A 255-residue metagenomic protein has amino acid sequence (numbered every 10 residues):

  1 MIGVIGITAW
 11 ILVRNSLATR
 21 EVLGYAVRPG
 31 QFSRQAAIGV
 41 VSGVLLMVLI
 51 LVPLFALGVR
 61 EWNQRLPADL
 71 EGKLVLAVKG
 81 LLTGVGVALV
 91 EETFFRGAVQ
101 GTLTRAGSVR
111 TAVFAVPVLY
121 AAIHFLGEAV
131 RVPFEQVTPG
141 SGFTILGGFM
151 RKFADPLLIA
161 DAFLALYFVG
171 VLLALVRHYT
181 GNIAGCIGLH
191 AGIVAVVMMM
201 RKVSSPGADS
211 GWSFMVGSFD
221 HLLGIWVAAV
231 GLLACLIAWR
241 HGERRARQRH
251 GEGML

Functional and structural regions predicted by a protein language model:
M1-I38, P53-D69, V99-T102, A234-M254: Membrane-helix interface linkers and caps
G3-I5, S42, L46-I50, Y120-G127 (+4 more regions): Alpha-helical transmembrane segments of multipass membrane proteins
V4-I5, R34-Q35, K79-G84, A154-L158 (+1 more regions): Short alpha-helical transmembrane interface motifs in multi-pass membrane proteins
F32-S33, K73, A106-T111, Y179-A184: Membrane-helix interface segments
A36-V41, A77-V78, R110-A115, A160-L164 (+2 more regions): Hydrophobic alpha-helical transmembrane segments
D69-F134, A162, Y167-V171: Function-critical hydrophobic alpha-helical transmembrane segments in multi-pass membrane proteins
V113-P117, A121-A122, A129, G140-T144 (+1 more regions): Functionally important transmembrane alpha-helices
Y179, A191-L255: C-terminal membrane module of polytopic membrane proteins
